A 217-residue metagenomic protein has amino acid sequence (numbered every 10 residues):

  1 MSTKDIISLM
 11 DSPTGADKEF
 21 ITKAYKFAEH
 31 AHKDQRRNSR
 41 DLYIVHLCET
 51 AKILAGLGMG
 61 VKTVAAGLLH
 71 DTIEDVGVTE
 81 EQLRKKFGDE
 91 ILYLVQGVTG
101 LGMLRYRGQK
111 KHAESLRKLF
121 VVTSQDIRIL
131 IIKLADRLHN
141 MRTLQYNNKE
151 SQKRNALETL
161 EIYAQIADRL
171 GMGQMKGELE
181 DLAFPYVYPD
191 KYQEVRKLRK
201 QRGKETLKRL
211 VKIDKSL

Functional and structural regions predicted by a protein language model:
M1-L217: Active-site helical microenvironments for divalent-metal-assisted chemistry
